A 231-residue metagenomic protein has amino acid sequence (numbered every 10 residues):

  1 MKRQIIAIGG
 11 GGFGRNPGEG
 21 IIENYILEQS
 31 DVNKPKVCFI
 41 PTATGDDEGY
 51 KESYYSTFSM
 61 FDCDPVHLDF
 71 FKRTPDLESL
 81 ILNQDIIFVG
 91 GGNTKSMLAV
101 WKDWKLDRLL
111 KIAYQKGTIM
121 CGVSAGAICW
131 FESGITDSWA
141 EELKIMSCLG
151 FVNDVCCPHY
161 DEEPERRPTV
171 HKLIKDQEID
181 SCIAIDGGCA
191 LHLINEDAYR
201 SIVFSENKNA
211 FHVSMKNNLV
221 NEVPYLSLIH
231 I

Functional and structural regions predicted by a protein language model:
M1-G90, N217-E222: N-terminal beta1-alpha1 cap of cysteine-dependent amidohydrolase-like domains
G11, G91-K95, G126: Short glycine-rich anion-binding loops that position phosphate/pyrophosphate groups of nucleotides and phosphorylated
D62, Q84-D85, G117, V152-N153 (+1 more regions): Short, well-ordered alpha-helix to beta-strand connector turns
L98-R167: Class I SAM-dependent methyltransferase SAM-binding "motif I" and its flanking Rossmann-like core
E142-D154, E206-L219: Gly/Ser/Thr-rich active-site loops/lids in small-molecule metabolic enzymes that frequently grip phosphoryl groups
C156-V203: Conserved anion/nucleotide-ligand pocket segment
I229-I231: Conserved small/polar residues in nucleotide/adenosyl-binding loops
